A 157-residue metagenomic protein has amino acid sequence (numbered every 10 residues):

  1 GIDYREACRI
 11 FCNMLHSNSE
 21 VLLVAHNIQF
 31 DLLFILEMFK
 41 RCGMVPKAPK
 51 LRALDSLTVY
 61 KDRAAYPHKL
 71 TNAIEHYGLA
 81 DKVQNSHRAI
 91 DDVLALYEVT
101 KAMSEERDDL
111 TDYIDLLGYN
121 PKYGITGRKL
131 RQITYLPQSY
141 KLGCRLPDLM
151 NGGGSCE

Functional and structural regions predicted by a protein language model:
G1-K40, K47-K50, N72-H87: Conserved non-catalytic scaffold segment of RNase H-like nuclease domains
N27-I28, L57, L94: Anionic group-transfer/hydrolysis microenvironments
I35, V59, L96-T100: Buried hydrophobic packing segments
M38-C42, H76, V99-E106: Active-site catalytic microenvironments for nucleophilic, acid-base chemistry
P46-P49, Y66-P67, K82, R107-T111: Short, structured loop/turn "capping" segments at alpha-beta junctions
A53-H68: Short alpha-helix plus adjacent loop in nuclease-associated cores
I90-D91: Acidic donor-binding loop at a coil-to-helix junction in glycosyltransferase catalytic cores that engages
Y97-E157: Acidic two-metal-ion nuclease catalytic site recognized across multiple nuclease folds, prominently DnaQ/RNase D-T
